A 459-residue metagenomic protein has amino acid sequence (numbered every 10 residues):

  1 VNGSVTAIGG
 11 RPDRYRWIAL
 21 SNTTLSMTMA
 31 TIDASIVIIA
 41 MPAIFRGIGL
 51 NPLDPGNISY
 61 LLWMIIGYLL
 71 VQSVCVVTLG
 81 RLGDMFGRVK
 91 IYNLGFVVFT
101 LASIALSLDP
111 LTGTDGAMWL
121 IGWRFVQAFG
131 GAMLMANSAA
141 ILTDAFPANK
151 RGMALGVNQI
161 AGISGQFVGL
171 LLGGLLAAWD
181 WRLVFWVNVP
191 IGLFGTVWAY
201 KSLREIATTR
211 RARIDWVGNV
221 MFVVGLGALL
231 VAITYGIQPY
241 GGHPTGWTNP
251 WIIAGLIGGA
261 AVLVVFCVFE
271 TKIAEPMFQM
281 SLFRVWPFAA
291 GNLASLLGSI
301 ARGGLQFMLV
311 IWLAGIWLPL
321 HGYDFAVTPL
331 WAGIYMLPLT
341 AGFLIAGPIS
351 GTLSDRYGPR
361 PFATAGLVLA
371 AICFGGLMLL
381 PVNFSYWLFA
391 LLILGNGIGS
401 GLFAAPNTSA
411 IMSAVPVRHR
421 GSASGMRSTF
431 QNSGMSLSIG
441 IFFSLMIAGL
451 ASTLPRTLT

Functional and structural regions predicted by a protein language model:
N2-Y200, S350, Y357, A365 (+3 more regions): Transmembrane-helix bundle of Major Facilitator Superfamily
L20-G49, L53-I66, P250-W251, V262 (+2 more regions): Transmembrane core module of solute transporters
M27, I65, L69, L155-I163 (+6 more regions): Small-residue-rich transmembrane alpha-helices and their cytosolic helix-loop interfaces in multi-pass secondary
M27, L69, F96-F99, S103 (+12 more regions): Residue-level recognition of pore/gate-forming positions within transmembrane alpha-helices of multi-pass
I38, P42, R46, L106 (+9 more regions): Juxtamembrane/transmembrane-helix interface segments of polytopic membrane transporters
A43-I44, I141, W198, S202 (+6 more regions): A residue-level signal for alpha-helical anchor/packing sites in multi-pass solute transporters
C75, G87-V98, P110-W119, L134-S138 (+2 more regions): C-terminal module of multi-pass small-molecule transporters
W179-L293, A301: Hydrophobic transmembrane-helix bundles of small-molecule transporters
